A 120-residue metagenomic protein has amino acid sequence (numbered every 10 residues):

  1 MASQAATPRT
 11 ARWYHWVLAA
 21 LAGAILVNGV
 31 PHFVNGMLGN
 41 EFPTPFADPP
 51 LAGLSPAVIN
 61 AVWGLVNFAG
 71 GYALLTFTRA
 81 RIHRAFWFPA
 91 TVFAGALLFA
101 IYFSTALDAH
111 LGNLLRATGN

Functional and structural regions predicted by a protein language model:
A2-N120: Membrane-interface extramembranous regions
